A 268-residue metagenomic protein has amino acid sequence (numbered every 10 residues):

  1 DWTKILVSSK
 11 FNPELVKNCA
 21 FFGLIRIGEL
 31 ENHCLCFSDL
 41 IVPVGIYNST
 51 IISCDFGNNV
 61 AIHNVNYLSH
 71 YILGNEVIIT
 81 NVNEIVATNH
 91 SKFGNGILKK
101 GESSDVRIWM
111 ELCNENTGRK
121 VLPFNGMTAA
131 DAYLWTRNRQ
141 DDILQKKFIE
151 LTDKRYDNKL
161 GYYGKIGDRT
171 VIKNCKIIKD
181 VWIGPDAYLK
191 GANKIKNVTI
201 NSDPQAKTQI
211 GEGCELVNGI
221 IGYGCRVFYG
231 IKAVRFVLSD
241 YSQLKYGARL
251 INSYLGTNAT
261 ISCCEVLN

Functional and structural regions predicted by a protein language model:
D1-G164, D168-R169, N174, D180 (+1 more regions): Terminal amphipathic alpha-helical/low-complexity segments used for targeting or macromolecular assembly
F22, G28, I52, G57 (+19 more regions): Feature marks extracellular polysaccharide-active and adherence modules
N48-T50, K196, C214: Short "repeat-start/strand-capping" segments in structured domains, especially the N-termini of parallel beta-helix
E102-L134, N218-N252: A broadly tuned preference for mixed-charge, low-complexity surface segments
C263-N268: Short, intrinsically disordered, charge-balanced linker/junction segments flanking boundaries in proteins
